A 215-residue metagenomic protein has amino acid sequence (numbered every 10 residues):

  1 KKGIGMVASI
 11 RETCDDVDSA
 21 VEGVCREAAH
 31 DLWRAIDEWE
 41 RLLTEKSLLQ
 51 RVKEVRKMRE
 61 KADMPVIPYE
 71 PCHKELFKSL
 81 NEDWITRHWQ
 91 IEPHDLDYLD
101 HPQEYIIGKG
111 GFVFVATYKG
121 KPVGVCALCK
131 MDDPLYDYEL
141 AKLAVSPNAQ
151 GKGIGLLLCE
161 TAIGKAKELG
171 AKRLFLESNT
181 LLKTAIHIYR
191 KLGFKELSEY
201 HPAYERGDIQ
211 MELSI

Functional and structural regions predicted by a protein language model:
K1-W33, L128, G151-K152, L157 (+3 more regions): Charged, amphipathic alpha-helical coiled-coil/dimerization segments
K2, H73, L181: A generic "binding-loop/recognition-motif" signal
V7, D18, E22, A29 (+4 more regions): Short, structured helix-loop boundary elements
A8-R59, I106: Amphipathic alpha-helical dimerization/coiled-coil segments that flank or bridge DNA-binding/regulatory modules
K61-M64, P68-N148, C159-T161, K165 (+3 more regions): Acetyl-CoA-dependent GNAT
Y69, K172-I215: C-terminal "cap" of GNAT-fold acetyltransferases
S146-N148, K152, T180-L181: Active-site acidic-Proline motif in GNAT/NAT acetyltransferases
